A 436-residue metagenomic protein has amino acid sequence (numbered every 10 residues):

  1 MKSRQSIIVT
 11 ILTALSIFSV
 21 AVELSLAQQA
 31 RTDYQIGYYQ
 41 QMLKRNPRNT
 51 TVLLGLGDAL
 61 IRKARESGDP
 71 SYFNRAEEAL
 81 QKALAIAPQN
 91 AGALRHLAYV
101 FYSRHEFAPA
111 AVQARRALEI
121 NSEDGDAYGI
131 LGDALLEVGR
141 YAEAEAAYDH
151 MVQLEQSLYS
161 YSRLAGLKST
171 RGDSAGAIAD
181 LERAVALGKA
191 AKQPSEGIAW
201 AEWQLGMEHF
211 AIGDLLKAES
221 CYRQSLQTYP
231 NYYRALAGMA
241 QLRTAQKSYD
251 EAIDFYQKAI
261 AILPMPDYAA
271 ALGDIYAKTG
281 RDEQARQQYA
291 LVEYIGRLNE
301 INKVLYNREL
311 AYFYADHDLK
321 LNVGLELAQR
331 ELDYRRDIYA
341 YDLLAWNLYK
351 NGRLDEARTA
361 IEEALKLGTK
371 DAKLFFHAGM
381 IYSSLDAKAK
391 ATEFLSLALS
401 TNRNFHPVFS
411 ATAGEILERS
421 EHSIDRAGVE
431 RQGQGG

Functional and structural regions predicted by a protein language model:
Q40-N49, K82-G92, A186-I198, I295-N302: Flexible helix-coil transition and linker loops at the boundaries of alpha-helical arrays
N49, N90, D124, S157-L158 (+7 more regions): Residue-level recognition of tetratricopeptide repeat
V52, A93, A127, S160-Y161 (+8 more regions): TPR alpha-solenoid repeat register
G55, H96, I130, R163 (+8 more regions): Canonical tetratricopeptide repeat
D58, R65, Y99, D133 (+8 more regions): Residue-level recognition of tetratricopeptide repeat
R62, D69, S103-R104, E137-V138 (+9 more regions): Register position in tetratricopeptide repeats
